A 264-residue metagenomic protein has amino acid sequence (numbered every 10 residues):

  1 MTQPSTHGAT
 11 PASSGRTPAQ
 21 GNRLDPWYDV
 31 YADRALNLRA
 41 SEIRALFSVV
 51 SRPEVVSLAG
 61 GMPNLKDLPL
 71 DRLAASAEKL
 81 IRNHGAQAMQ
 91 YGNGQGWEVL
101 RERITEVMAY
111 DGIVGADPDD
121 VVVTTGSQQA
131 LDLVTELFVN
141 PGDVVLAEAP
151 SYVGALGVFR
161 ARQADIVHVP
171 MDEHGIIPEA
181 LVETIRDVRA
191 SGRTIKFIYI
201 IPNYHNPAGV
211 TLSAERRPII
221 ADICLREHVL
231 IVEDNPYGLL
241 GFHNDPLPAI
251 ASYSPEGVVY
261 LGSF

Functional and structural regions predicted by a protein language model:
M1-A12: N-terminal acidic, proline/glycine-rich, low-complexity intrinsically disordered segments
Q20-L24, R34-G126, L133: N-terminal small-domain helix-loop-helix segment of the aminotransferase-like
R82, A86-H228, G238-V259: Conserved core of the PLP fold type I
L261-F264: Short, intrinsically disordered, charge-balanced linker/junction segments flanking boundaries in proteins
